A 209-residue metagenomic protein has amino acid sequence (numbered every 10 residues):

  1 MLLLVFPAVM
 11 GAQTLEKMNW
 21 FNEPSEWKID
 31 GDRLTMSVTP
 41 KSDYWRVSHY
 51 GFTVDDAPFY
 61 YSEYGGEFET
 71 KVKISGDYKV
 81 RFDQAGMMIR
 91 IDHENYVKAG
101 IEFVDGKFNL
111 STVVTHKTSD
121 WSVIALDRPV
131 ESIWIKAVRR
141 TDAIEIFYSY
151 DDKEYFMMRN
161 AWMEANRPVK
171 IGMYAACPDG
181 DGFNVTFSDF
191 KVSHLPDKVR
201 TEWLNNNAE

Functional and structural regions predicted by a protein language model:
M1-T14: Bacterial Sec-dependent N-terminal signal peptides
Q13-E209: Extracellular glycan-recognition regions
